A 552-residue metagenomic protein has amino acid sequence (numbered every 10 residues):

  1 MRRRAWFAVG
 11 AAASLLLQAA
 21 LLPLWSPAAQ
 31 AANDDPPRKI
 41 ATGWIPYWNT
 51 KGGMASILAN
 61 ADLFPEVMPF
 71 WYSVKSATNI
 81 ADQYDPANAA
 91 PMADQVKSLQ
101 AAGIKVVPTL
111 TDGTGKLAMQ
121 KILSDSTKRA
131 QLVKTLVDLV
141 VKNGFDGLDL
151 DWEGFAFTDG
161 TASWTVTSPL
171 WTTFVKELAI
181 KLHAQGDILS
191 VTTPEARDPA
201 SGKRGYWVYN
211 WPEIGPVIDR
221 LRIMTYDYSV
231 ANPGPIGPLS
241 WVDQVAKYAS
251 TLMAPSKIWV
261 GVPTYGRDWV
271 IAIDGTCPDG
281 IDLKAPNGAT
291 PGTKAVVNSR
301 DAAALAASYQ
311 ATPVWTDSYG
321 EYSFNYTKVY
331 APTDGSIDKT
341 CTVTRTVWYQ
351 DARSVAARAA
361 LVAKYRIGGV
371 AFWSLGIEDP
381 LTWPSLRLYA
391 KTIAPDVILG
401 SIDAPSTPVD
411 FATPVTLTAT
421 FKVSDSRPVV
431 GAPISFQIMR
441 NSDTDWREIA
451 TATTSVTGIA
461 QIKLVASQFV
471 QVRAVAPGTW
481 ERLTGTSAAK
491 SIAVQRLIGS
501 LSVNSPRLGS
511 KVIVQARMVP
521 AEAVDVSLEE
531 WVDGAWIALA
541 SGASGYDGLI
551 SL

Functional and structural regions predicted by a protein language model:
R2-A31: Secretory targeting and sorting signals
A32-D138: Glycan-recognition patch characteristic of GH18 chitinases/ENGases and related GlcNAc/peptidoglycan-binding proteins
V67, L150, L221, V260 (+2 more regions): Conserved, mostly hydrophobic/aromatic
A77-A90, A156-L305: Substrate-binding surface in catalytic domains of secreted glycosidases
T264-R358, A390-T392: Glycan-binding loop/region signatures in secreted carbohydrate-active enzymes
D410-S426, A474, R507-E522: Beta-strand-rich structural segments
A419, A450-L464, S544-L552: Glycine-centered loop-to-beta-strand initiation motif
A466-A488: Enriched for extracellular/lumenal, surface-exposed ectodomains of secreted and cell-surface proteins
